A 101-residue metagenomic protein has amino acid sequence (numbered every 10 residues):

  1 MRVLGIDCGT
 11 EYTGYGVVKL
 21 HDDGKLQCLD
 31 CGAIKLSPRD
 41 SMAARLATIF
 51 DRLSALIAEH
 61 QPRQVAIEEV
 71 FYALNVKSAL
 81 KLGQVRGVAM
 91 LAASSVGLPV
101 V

Functional and structural regions predicted by a protein language model:
M1-V101: Phosphate- and other anionic-substrate recognition elements at nucleic-acid/protein interfaces
